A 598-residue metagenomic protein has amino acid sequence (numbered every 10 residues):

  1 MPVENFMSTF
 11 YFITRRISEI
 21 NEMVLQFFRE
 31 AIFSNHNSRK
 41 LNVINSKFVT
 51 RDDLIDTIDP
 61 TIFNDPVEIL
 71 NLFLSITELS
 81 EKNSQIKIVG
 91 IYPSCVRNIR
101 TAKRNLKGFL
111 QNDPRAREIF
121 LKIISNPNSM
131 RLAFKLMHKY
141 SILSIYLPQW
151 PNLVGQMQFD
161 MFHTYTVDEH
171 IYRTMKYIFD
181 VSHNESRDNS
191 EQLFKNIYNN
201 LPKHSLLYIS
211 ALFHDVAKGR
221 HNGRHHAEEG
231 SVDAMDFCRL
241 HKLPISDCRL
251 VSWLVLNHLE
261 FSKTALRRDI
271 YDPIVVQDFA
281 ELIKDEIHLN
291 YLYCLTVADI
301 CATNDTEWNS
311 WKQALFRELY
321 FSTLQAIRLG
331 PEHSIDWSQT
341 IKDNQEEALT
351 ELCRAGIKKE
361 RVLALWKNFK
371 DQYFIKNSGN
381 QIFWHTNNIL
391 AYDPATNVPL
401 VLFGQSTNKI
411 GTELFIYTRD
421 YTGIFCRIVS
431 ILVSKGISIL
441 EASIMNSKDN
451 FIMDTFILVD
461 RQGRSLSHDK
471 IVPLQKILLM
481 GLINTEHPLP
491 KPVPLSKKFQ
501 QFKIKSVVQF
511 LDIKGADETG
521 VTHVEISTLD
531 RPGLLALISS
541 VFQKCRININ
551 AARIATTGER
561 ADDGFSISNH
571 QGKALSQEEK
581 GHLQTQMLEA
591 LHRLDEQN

Functional and structural regions predicted by a protein language model:
M1, R51-D56, V96-A102, Q111-R117 (+11 more regions): Short acidic (Asp/Glu) and glycine-rich catalytic loops that position anionic groups and cofactors
M1-H163: Non-catalytic interface/linker regions that flank or bridge core catalytic/transmembrane domains
M1-V3, T9-I13, E19, T166-V167 (+1 more regions): Divalent metal-dependent catalytic cores for phosphoryl transfer on phosphate-bearing substrates
P2-D59, L132, Y140, D278-N598: Regulatory modules associated with amino-acid/nitrogen control
I32-N35, D188-L193, P244-W253, D449: Short, glycine/acidic-rich hinge or "gate" loops at secondary-structure transitions that mediate conformational
N42-D56, K139-F159, Y165-V216, R220-H221 (+3 more regions): Active-site-adjacent "gating/activation" loops or surface patches in catalytic cores
L106-R117, S186, C238, P244-C248 (+2 more regions): Conserved catalytic alpha/beta cores of large enzymes that bind or transform nucleotide phosphates and polynucleotides
E118-I119, N126, H163-T166, H170-R173 (+14 more regions): A glycine- and charged-residue-rich anion-binding loop/surface
